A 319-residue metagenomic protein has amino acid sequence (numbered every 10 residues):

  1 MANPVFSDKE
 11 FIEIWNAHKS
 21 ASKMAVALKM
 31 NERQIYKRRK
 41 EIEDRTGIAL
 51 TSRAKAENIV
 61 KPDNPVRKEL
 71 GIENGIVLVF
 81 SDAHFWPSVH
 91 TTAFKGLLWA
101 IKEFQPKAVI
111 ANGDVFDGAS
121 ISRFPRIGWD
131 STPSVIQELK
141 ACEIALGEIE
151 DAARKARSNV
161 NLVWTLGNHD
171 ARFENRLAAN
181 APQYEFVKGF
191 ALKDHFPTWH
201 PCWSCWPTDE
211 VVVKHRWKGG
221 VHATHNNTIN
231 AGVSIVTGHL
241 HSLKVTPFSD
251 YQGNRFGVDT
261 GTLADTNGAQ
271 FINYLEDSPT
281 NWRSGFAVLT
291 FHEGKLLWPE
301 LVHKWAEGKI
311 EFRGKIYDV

Functional and structural regions predicted by a protein language model:
A2-K19: Short, amphipathic alpha-helical "recognition" segments used to contact nucleic acids or chromatin
K23-L28: Short alpha-helical "recognition helix" segments of helix-turn-helix
K37, F80, F85-D194: Core catalytic region of metal-dependent phosphoesterases/phosphodiesterases, especially metallo-beta-lactamase-like
R38, I42: Residues in the recognition helix of alpha-helical DNA-binding motifs
D44-N64: Short Lys/Arg-enriched helix C-cap and helix-to-coil transition segments that create basic nucleic-acid-contact patches
I59-H90: Mobile, glycine- and charge-enriched loop segments and immediately flanking short secondary-structure elements within
I110, E210-H303, G308: Conserved beta-sheet core of the metallophosphoesterase superfamily
